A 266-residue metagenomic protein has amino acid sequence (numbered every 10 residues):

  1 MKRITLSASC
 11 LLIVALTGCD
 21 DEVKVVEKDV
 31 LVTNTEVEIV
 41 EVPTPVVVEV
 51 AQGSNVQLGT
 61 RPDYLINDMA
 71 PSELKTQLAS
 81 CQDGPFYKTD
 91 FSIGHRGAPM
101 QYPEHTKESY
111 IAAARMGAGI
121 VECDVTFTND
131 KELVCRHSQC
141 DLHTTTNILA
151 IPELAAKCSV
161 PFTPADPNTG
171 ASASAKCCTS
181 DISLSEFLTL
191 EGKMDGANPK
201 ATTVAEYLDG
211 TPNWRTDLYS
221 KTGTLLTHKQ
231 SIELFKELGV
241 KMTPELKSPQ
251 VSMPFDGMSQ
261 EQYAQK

Functional and structural regions predicted by a protein language model:
K2-C10: Sec-dependent signal peptide recognition, specifically the positively charged N-region followed immediately by
T5, T33-T35, T44: Ala/Thr-enriched low-complexity intrinsically disordered regions
S7-A8, T33, M100-Q101: Intrinsically disordered, low-complexity segments enriched in polar/charged small residues
A15-G18: C-terminal motif of bacterial Sec signal peptides marking the signal peptidase cleavage site
D20-V23, V37-I39, P43-K266: Phosphate-group recognition and catalysis centered on beta-loop-alpha active-site segments
D21-L31: Bacterial Sec signal peptide processing site at the extreme N-terminus
